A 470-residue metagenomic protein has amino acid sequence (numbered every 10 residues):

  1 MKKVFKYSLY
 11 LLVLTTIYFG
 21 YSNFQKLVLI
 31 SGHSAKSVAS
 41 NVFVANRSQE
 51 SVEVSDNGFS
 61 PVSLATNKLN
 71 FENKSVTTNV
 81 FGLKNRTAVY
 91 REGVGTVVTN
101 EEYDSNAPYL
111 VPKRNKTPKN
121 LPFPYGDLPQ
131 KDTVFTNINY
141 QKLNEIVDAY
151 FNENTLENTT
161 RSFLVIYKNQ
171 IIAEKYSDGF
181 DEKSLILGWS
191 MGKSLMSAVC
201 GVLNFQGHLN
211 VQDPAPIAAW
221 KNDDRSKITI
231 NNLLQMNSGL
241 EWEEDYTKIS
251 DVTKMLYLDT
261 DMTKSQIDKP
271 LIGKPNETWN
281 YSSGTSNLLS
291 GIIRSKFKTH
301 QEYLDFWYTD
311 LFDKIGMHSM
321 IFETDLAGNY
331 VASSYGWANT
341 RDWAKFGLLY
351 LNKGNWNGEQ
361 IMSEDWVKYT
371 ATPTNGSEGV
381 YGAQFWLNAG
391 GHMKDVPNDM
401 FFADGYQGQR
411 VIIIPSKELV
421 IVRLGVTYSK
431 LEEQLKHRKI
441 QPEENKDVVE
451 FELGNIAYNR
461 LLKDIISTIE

Functional and structural regions predicted by a protein language model:
V28, S48-E50, A403-E470: Structured C-terminal helix/loop/strand segments within mature extracytoplasmic catalytic/sensor domains
T77-T78, N144-F180, V411-I412, E418-V422: A short, well-structured edge-of-sheet supersecondary motif
Q141-K142, Q170-K175, I249-P275, H300-M320: Short, charged, amphipathic alpha-helices and their helix-cap/turn boundaries
N154-S162, S177-Q206, Q212-K221, K274-Y281: Short active-site loop at a secondary-structure junction that contains or immediately precedes the catalytic residue(s)
N169, I186-V211, L233, L289-I293 (+1 more regions): Active-site SXXK
S197, G284-I293, S334-W356, Q409-V426: Active-site-proximal alpha-helical segments within enzyme catalytic domains
F205-L240, D268-L271, K298-S334, A338: Active-site helix/loop module of the DD-peptidase/beta-lactamase fold, centered on the serine-lysine SxxK catalytic
M317, K368-V420: Active-site Gly/Thr loop motif
